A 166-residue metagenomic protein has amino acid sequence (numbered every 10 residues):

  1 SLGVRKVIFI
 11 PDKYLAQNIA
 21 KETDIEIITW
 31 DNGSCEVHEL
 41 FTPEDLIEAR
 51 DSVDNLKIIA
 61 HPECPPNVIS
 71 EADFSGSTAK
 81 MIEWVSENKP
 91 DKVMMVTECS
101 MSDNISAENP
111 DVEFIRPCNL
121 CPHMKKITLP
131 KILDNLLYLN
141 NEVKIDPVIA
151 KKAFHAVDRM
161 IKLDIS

Functional and structural regions predicted by a protein language model:
S1-S166: The feature marks the mature, well-folded catalytic cores of soluble enzymes
